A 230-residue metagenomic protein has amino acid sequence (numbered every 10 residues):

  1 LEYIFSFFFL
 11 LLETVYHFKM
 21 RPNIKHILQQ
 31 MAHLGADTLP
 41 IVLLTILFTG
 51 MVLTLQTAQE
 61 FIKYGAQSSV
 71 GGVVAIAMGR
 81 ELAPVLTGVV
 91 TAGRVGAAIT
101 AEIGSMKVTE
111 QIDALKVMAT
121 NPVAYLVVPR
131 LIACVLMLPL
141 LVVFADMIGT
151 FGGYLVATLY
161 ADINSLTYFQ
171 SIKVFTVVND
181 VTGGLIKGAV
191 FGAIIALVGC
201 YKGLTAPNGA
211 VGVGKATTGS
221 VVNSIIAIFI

Functional and structural regions predicted by a protein language model:
L1-I27, K202-P207: Short, membrane-interfacial amphipathic segments enriched in basic
Q30, L34-L86, V90: Active-site cofactor/substrate anionic-group-binding motifs, chiefly glycine- and Lys/Arg-rich phosphate-binding loops
A36-F48, A83-G88, L136-A145, I186-I194 (+1 more regions): Hydrophobic alpha-helical transmembrane segments of multipass membrane transporters and ion channels, focusing on
L47, M51, V89, G93-R94 (+5 more regions): Hydrophobic positions within alpha-helical transmembrane segments of bacterial inner-membrane proteins
Q56-G79, F144-A189, L197-G219: Membrane-interfacial helix-loop-helix connectors in multipass membrane proteins
V70-D113, V198: Hydrophobic alpha-helical transmembrane segments of multi-pass membrane transport proteins
I103-V128, A210-V213: Short cytoplasmic-facing helical segments at TM-TM junctions of multi-pass membrane proteins
N121-V142, A216, S220: Start (N-cap) of specific transmembrane helices in multi-pass transporter permeases
